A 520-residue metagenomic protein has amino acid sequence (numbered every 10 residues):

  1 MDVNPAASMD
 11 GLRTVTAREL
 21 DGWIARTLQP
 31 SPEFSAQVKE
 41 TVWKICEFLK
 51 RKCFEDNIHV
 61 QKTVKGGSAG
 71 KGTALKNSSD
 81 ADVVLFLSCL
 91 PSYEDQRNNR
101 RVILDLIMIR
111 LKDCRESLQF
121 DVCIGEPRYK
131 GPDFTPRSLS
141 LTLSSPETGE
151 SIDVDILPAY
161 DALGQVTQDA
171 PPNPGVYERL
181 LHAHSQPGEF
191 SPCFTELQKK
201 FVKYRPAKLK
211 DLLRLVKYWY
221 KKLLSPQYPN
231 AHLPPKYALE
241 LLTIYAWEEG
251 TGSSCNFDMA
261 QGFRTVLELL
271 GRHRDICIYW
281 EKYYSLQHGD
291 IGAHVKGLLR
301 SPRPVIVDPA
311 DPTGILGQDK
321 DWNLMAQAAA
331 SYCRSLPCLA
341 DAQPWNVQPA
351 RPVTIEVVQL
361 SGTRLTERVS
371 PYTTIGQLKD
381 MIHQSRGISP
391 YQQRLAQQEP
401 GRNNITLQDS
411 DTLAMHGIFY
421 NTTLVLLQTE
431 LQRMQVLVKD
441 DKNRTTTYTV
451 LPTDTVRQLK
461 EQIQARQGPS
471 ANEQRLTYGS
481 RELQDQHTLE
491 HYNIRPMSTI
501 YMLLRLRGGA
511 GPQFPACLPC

Functional and structural regions predicted by a protein language model:
M1-S79, L85-L104, D113, D121-I124 (+2 more regions): N-terminal regions immediately upstream of nucleotidyltransferase
T14-Q29, V64, S79-P91, Y160 (+5 more regions): Surface-exposed beta-strand-to-loop junctions that form interaction patches on eukaryotic regulatory domains
Q37, W43-C46, D95-W280: Catalytic cores of NTP-dependent nucleotidyl/adenyl transfer enzymes across multiple folds
E40-W43, E47, S79-D82, R101 (+17 more regions): Amphipathic alpha-helical interface elements that mediate macromolecular binding in regulatory proteins
R51-K62, D113-Q119, K222-S225, G387-S389 (+1 more regions): Short secondary-structure junctions
V60-G70, V102, F120-S138, A231-E240 (+8 more regions): Short amphipathic alpha-helical segments embedded in low-complexity Lys/Glu-rich regions
H232-R351: Pol beta-like nucleotidyltransferase catalytic core
C338-C520: Ubiquitin system architectures
